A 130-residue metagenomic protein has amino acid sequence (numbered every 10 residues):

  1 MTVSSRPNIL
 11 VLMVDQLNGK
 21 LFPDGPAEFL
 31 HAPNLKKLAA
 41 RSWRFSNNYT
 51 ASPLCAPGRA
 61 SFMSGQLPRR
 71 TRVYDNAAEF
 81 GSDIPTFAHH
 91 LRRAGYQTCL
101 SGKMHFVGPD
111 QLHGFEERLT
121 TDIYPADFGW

Functional and structural regions predicted by a protein language model:
M1-W130: Formylglycine-dependent sulfatase
